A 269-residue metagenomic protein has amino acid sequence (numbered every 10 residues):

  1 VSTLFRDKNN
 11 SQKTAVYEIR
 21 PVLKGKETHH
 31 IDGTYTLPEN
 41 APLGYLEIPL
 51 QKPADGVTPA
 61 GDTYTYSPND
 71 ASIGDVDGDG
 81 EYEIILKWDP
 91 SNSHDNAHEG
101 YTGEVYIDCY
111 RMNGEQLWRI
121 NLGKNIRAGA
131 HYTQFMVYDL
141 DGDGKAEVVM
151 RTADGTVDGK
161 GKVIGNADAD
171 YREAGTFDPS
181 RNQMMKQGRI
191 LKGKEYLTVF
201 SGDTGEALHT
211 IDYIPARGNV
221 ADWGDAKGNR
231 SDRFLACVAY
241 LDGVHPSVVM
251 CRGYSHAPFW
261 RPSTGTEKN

Functional and structural regions predicted by a protein language model:
D7-K26: Beta-strand-rich modules
V22-L43: Extracellular fibronectin type III
P49-D95: Beta-strand-rich domains and repeat architectures in extracellular enzymes and scaffolds, especially beta-propellers
L50-D70, G123-Q134, A216-L235: Repeat-based blade/solenoid architectures
N69-V76, T133-D141, K145-E147, L235-L241: Beta-propeller blade termini
G78-W88, G142-T152, D242-R252: Acidic/hydrophobic-patterned starts of short beta strands in beta-sheet-rich repeat architectures
K87-E104, M150-L191: Short, conserved, GDST-rich strand-edge loop motifs in beta-rich repeat architectures
G103-G114, D168-A174, M185-Q187, K192-D203 (+1 more regions): Beta-propeller blade signature
